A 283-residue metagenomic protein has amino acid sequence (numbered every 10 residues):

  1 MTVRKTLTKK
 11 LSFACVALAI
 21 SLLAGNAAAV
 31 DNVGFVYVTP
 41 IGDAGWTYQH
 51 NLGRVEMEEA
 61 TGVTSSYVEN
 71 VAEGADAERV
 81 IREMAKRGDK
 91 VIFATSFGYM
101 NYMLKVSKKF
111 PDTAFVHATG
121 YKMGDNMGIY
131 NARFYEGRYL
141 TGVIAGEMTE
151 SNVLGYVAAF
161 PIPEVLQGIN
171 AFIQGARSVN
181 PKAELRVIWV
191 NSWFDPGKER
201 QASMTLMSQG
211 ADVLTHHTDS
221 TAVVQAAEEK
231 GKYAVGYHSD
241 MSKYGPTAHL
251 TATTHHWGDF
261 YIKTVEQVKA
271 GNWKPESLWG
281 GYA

Functional and structural regions predicted by a protein language model:
T2-C15: Bacterial N-terminal signal peptides that target proteins for export
F13-L23: Bacterial N-terminal signal peptides
L23-A29: Sec/Tat signal peptide C-region and signal peptidase I cleavage site
A29-A283: A residue-level marker of the well-folded mature domains of exported/periplasmic proteins
